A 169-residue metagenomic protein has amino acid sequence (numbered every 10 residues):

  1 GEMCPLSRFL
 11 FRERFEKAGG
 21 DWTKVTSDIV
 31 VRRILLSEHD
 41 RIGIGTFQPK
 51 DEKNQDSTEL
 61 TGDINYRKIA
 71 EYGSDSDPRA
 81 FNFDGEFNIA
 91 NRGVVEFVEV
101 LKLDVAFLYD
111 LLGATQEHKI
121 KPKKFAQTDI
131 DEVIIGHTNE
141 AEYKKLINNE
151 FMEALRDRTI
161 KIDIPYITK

Functional and structural regions predicted by a protein language model:
G1-Y166: Conserved ASCE/P-loop NTPase catalytic core
